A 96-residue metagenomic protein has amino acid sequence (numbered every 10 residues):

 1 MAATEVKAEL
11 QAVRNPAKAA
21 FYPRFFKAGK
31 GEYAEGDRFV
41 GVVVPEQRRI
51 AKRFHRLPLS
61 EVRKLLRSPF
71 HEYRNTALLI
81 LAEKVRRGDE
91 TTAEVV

Functional and structural regions predicted by a protein language model:
M1-V96: Alpha-helical scaffold domains
